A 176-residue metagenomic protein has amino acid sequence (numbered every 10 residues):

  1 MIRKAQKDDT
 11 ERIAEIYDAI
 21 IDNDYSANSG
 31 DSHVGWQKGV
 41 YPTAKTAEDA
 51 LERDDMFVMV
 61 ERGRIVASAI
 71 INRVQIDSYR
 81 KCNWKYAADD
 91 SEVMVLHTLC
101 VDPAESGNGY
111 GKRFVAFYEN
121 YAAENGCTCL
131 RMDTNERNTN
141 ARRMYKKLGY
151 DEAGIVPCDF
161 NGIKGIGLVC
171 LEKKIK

Functional and structural regions predicted by a protein language model:
M1-E15, D24: A short beta-loop-alpha structural element at the N-terminal edge of CoA-dependent acyl/N-acetyltransferase catalytic
A14, D18-T46: Conserved GNAT-fold acetyl-CoA-binding loop/helix
K45-V58, V74-S78, V95: A short helix-loop-beta-strand connector motif used in the catalytic cores of GNAT acetyltransferases and, in some
D55-A69: Conserved beta-hairpin
I70-T98, S106, D159-K164: Conserved acyl-donor/pantetheine-binding loop and adjacent beta-alpha core of acyl/acetyltransferases and related
A88-D90, N135-T139, K146-L148, C158-K176: C-terminal "cap" of GNAT-fold acetyltransferases
V101, G107-N120, R143, K147: Conserved acetyl-CoA-binding loop-helix of GNAT-fold acetyltransferases
V115, A122-D133: Conserved GNAT acetyl-CoA-binding A-motif
